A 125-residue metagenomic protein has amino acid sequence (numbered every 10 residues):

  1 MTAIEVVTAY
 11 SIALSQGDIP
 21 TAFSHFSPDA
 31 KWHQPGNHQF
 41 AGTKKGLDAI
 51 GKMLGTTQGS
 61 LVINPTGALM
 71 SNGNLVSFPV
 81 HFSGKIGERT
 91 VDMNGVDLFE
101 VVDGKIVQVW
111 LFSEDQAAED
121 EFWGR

Functional and structural regions predicted by a protein language model:
M1, T8, P28, W32-P35 (+4 more regions): A generic structural signal for ordered alpha-helices
M1-P28, D120, R125: Short, low-complexity N-terminal intrinsically disordered segments enriched in polar/charged residues
T2, G51-R125: A beta-strand edge to alpha-helix "cap/lid" segment located at domain peripheries
A9-I12, F40, V109: Short, flexible active-site loop motifs that bind/organize anionic cofactors or intermediates
Q16, K45, S83: Short glycine-rich loop/turn motifs that provide flexible caps or phosphate-binding loops at active sites
I19-T21, S27-N74: A solvent-exposed, acidic/Ser-Thr-rich amphipathic alpha-helical stretch
